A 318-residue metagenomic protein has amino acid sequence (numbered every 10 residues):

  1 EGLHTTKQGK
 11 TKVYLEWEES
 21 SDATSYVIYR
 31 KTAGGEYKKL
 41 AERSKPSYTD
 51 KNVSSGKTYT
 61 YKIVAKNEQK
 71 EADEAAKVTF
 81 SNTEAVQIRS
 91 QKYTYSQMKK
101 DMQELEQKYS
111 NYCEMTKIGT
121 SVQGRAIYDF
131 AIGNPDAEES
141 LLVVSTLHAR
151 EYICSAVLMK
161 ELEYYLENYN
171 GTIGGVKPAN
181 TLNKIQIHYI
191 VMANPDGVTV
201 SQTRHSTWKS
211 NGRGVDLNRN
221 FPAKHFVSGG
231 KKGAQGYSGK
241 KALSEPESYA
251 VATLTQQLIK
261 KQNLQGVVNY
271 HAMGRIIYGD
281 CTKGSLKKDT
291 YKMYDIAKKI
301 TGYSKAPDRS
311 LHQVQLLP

Functional and structural regions predicted by a protein language model:
E1-D22, S55, N67-V86: Pro/Thr/Ser/Gly-rich low-complexity, intrinsically disordered linker/stalk tracts
V27-G56, Q69-K70, E74-A75: Recognizes extended acidic, P/S/T-rich segments that occur within or adjacent to Ig-like beta-sandwich modules
A85-Q123: Short glycine- and acidic-rich boundary segments immediately preceding or forming the N-terminal edge of structured
S110-E114, Q123-I127, A137-L141, N183-H188 (+2 more regions): Loop/turn elements at helix/coil->beta-strand transitions in domains of secreted/extracellular proteins
D129-A137, T146: Short beta-strand-to-loop junctions in surface cap/lid or active-site-entrance loops
E138-E139, Y152-K283: Active-site/substrate-binding loop(s) of hydrolase catalytic cores
I276-P318: Catalytic cores of processing enzymes, dominated by hydrolases/peptidases, characterized by acidic/His-rich
